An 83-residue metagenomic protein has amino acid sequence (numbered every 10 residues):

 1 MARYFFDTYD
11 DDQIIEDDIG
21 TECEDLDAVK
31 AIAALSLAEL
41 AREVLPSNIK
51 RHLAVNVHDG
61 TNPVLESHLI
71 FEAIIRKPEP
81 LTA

Functional and structural regions predicted by a protein language model:
M1, E24-A28, D59-P63: A short, structured loop/turn motif at beta-sheet edges
M1, L40-I49: Short linear motifs in intrinsically disordered
M1-E16: Short aromatic-glycine-(Arg/Gly/Cys) micro-motifs in beta-strand/loop hairpins
I14-D17, P63-L65: Surface-exposed loop/edge segments in extracytoplasmic proteins
E16-E24: A short, exposed loop/beta-hairpin motif centered on an aromatic-Gly-Thr core
K30-E43: Charged, amphipathic alpha-helical segments
P46-A83: C-terminal structural segments of small proteins and small subunits
